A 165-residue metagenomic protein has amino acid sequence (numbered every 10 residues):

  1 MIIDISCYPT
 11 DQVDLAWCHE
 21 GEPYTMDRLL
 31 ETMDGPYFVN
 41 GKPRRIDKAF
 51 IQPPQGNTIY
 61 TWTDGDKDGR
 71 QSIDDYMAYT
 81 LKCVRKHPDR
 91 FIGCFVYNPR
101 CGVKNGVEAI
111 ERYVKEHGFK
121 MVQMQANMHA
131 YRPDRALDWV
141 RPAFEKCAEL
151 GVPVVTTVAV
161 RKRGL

Functional and structural regions predicted by a protein language model:
M1-S72: An N-terminally biased module of ancient metal coordination in phosphate/nucleic-acid-related enzymes
R28-E31, Y37, T156-L165: Proteins with a high burden of low-complexity, intrinsically disordered sequence enriched in S/T/G/P/A and R, requiring
W62-G164: Active-site gating/metal-coordination segments in enzymes
